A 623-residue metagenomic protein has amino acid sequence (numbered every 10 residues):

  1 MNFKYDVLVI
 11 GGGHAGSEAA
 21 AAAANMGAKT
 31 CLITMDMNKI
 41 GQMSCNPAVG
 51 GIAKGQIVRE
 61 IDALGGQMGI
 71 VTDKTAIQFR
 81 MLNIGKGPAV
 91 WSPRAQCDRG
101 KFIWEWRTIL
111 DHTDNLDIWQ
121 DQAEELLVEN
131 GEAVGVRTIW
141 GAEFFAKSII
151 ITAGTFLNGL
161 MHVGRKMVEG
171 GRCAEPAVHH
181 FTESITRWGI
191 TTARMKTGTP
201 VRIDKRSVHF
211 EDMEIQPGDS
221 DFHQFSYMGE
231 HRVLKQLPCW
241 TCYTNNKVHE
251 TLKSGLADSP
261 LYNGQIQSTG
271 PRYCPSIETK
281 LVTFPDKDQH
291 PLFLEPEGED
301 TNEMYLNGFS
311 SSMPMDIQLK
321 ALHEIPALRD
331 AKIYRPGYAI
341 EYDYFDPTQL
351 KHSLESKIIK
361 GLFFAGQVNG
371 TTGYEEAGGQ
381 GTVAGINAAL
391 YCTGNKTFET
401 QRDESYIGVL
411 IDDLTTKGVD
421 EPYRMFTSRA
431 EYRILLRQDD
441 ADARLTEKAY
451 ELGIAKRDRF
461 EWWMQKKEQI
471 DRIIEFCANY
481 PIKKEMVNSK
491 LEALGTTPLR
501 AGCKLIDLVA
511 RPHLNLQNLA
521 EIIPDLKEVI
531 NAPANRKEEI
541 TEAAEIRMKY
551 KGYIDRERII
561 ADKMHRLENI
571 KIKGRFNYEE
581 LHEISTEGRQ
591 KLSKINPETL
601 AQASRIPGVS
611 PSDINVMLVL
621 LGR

Functional and structural regions predicted by a protein language model:
N2-A15: Beta1/beta-strand and adjacent pyrophosphate-binding region of the FAD-binding site in flavoprotein oxidoreductases
K4, A21-E125, W140, T152-R172 (+3 more regions): Conserved N-terminal/central alpha/beta ligand/cofactor-binding core
I10, E143-G154: Short hydrophobic core segments
N38, K54, E183-L319, T416-R500 (+1 more regions): An anion/pyrophosphate-binding glycine-rich loop and adjacent beta-alpha core in soluble alpha-beta enzymes
L127-E143: Conserved beta-strand-loop-beta-strand element in the redox core of flavoprotein oxidoreductases
Y305-T371, F398-D412, K537-K591, N596: A glycine-rich dinucleotide-binding beta-alpha-beta segment and adjacent secondary-structure elements that constitute
A377-F398: Internal hydrophobic alpha-helix adjacent to the cofactor/substrate pocket in enzyme cavities
R429, T446-N615, V619-G622: Extended, charge-enriched "interface" segments that sit outside catalytic cores
